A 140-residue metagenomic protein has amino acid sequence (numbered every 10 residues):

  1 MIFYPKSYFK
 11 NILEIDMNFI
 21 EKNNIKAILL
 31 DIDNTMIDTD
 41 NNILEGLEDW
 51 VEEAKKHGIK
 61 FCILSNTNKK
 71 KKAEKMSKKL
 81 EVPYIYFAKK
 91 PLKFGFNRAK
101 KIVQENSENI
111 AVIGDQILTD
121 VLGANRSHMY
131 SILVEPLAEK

Functional and structural regions predicted by a protein language model:
M1-L30: Non-catalytic pre-domain segments flanking phosphatase-related domains
K6, S77-A88: Structural recognition of alpha->loop->beta junctions
I28-L30, T35-I43, L47-S77, K89-K90: Substrate-recognition element of Asp-dependent hydrolases with the DxDx(T/V) motif
F87-K93, E135-K140: Short, acidic/turn-prone active-site loops that include or flank metal/cofactor- and phosphate-binding residues
L92-I117: Conserved Lys-Pro-Asp/Glu-containing loop-to-beta segment of HAD-superfamily phosphomonoesterases, centered on
I113, I117-K140: Acidic, Mg2+-coordinating phosphoryl-transfer loop and its flanking beta/alpha structural elements, shared across
